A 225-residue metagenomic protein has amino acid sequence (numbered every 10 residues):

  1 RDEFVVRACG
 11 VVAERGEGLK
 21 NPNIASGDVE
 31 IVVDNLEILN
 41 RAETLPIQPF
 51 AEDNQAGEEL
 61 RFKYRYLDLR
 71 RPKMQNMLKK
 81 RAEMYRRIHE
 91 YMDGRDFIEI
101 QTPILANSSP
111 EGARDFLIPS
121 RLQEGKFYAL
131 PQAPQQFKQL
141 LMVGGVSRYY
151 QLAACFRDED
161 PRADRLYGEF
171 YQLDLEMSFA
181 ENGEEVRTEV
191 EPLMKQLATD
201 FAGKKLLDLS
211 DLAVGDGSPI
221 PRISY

Functional and structural regions predicted by a protein language model:
R1-Y225: Class II aminoacyl-tRNA synthetase catalytic cores and aaRS-like
